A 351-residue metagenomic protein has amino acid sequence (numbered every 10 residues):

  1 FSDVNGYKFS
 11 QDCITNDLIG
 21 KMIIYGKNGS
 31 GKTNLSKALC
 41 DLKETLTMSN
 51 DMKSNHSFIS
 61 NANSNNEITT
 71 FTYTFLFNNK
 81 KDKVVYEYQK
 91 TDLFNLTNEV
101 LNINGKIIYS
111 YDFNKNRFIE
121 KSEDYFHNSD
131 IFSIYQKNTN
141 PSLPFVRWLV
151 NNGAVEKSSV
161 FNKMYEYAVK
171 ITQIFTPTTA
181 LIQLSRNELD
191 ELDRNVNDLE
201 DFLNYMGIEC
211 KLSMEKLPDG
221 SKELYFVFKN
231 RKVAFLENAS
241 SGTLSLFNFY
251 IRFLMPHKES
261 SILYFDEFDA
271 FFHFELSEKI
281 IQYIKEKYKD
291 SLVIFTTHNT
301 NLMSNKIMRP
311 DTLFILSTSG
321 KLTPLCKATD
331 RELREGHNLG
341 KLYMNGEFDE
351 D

Functional and structural regions predicted by a protein language model:
F1-D41: Pre-Walker A-like glycine/lysine-rich segment at the N-terminus of P-loop NTPase domains
M22-I24, G220-L254, I262, F268-F272: Conserved ABC ATPase signature
D41-K53, H257-K258, K287-K289: Post-Walker A helix-loop "phosphate-sensing" segment adjacent to the P-loop in P-loop NTPases
T45-N66, K306: Flexible phosphate/Mg2+-sensing switch loops adjacent to catalytic phosphate-binding sites
N65-T74, T97: Short, hydrophobic/aromatic-rich segments at coil-to-beta transitions
V85-K211: Electropositive, glycine-dotted interaction segments that contact anionic polymers or phosphate-rich ligands
E259, K279-D351: C-terminal lobe/lid and adjacent interdomain/linker elements of RecA-like ASCE P-loop ATPase modules
H273-E278: Short alpha-helix of the ABC ATPase nucleotide-binding domain corresponding to the H-loop/switch region
